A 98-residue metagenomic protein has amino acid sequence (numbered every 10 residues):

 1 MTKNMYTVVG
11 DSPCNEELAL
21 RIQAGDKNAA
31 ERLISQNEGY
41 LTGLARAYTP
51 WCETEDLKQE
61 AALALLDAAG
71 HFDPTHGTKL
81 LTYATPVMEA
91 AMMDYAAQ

Functional and structural regions predicted by a protein language model:
M1-Q98: Alpha-helical promoter-recognition and RNA polymerase-docking modules of transcription initiation factors, dominated by
